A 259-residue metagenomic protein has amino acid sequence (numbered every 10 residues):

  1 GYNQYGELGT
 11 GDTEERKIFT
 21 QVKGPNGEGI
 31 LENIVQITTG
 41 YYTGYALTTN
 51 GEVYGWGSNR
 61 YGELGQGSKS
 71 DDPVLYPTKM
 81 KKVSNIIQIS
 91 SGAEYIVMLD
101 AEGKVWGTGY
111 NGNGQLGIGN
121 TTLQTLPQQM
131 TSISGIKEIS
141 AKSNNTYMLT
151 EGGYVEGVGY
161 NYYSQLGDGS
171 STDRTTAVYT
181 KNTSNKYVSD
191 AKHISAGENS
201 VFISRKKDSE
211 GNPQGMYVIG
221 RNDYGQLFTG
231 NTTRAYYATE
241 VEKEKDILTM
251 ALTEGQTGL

Functional and structural regions predicted by a protein language model:
G1-L259: Eukaryote-biased RCC1-like beta-propeller repeat architecture
